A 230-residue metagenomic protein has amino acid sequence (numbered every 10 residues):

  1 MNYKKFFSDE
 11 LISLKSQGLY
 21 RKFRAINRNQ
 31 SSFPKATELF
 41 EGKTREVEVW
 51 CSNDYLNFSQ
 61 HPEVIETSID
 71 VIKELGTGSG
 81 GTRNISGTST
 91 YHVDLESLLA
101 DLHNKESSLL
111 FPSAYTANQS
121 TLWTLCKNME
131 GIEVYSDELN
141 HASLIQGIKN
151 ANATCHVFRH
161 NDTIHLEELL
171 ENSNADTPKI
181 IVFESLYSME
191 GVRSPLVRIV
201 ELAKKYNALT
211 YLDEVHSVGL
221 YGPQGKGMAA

Functional and structural regions predicted by a protein language model:
S13-L75, A208: N-terminal "arm"/small-domain region of PLP-dependent enzymes with the aminotransferase-like
D54, H156, H160-L212: Active-site phosphate-binding strand-loop segment of PLP-dependent enzymes
I65-S113: Conserved N-terminal alpha-helix of the aminotransferase class I/II PLP-enzyme fold
N104, N150-N152, Y206: Short, structured coil segments at secondary-structure junctions
S113, Y135-A151: Substrate-binding/gating loop at the entrance of the active-site cleft, primarily in PLP-dependent aminotransferase-like
T121-A142, T163: Conserved PLP-anchoring active-site segment centered on the Schiff-base-forming lysine
L139, L186, E214-H216: Conserved Walker B
N207, E214, K226-A230: Conserved active-site segment immediately N-terminal to the catalytic lysine that forms the internal aldimine
